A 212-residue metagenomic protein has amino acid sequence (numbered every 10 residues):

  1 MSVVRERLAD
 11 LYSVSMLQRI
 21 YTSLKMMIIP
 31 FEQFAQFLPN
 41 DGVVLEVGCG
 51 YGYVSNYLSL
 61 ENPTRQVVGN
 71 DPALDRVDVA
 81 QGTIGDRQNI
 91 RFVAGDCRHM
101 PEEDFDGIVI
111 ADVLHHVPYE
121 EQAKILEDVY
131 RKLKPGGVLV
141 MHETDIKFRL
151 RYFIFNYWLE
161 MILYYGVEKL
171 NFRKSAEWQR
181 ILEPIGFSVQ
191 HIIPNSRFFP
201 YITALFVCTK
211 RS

Functional and structural regions predicted by a protein language model:
R7-I28: Class I SAM-dependent methyltransferase Rossmann-like catalytic core, especially the SAM/SAH-binding loop
L24-N40: Conserved alpha-helix/loop element of class I SAM-dependent methyltransferases that forms part of the SAM/SAH-binding
D41-G50: Conserved class I S-adenosyl-L-methionine
Y53, Y57-N89, V93-C97: Class I SAM-dependent methyltransferase SAM/SAH-binding core
V109: A conserved beta-strand element that flanks and buttresses the S-adenosyl-L-methionine
A123-P135: A short glycine-rich, Lys/Arg-flanked "PGG" loop and its adjoining helix->strand segment in the class I
H142-I185, H191-R197: C-terminal alpha-helical "lid/dimerization" subdomain adjacent to the S-adenosyl-L-methionine
I185-F187, P194-S212: Core SAM-dependent methyltransferase catalytic element
